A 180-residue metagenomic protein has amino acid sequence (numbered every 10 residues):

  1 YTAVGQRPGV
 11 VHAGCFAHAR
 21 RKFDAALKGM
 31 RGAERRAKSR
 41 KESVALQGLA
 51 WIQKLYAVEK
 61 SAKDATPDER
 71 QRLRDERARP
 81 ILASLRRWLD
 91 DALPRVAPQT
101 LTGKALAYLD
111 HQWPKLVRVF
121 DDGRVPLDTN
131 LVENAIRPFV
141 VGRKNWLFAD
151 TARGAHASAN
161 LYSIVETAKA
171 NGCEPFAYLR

Functional and structural regions predicted by a protein language model:
Y1-R180: Catalytic center-proximal scaffold of phosphoryl-transfer enzymes
